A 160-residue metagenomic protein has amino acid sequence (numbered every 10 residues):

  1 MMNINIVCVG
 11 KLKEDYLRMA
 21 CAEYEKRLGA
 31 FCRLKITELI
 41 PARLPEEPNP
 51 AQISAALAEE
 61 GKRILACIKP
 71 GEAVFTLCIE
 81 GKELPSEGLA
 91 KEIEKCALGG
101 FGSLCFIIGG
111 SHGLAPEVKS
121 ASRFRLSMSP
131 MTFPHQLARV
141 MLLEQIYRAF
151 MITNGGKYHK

Functional and structural regions predicted by a protein language model:
M1-L28: N-terminal beta1-alpha1 ligand-phosphate binding loop
I6, F75, G109, L142: Conserved RecA-like P-loop NTPase ATPase core
V7, K35-T37: General small-molecule cofactor/ligand-binding pocket signal
L12, I79-K82, G110-G113: Short glycine-rich anion-binding loops that position phosphate/pyrophosphate groups of nucleotides and phosphorylated
C32, G71-E72, S122: Short, well-ordered alpha-helix to beta-strand connector turns
I40-L104: S-adenosyl-L-methionine/SAH cofactor-binding core of RNA-modifying enzymes
E87-S129: A mid-sequence interfacial segment
H112, P116-K160: Structured adenosyl-cofactor binding patch, chiefly the S-adenosyl-L-methionine
